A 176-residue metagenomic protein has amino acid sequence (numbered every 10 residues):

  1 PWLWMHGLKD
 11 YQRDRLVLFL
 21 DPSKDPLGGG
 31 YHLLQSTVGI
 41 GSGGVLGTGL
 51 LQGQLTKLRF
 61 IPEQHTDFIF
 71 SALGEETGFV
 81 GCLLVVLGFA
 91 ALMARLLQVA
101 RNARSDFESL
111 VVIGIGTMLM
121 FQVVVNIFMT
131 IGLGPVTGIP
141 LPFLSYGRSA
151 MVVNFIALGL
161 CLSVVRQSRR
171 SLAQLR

Functional and structural regions predicted by a protein language model:
P1-L84, A103-V111: Hydrophobic, glycine- and aromatic-enriched re-entrant/interface helices and adjoining loop segments
M5, V86, M118, L158-S163 (+1 more regions): Hydrophobic alpha-helical segments of integral membrane proteins
F60, A72-E75, I115-L119, G147-A150: Transmembrane helix-bundle signature of multi-pass membrane transporters/permeases
V80-A94, I113, T117, F121-V124 (+2 more regions): Lipid-exposed faces of alpha-helical membrane segments in multi-pass integral membrane proteins
L83-V86, A94-E108, I113, A173-R176: Membrane-proximal intracellular helices of multi-pass ion channels
A90-R101, C161-R169: Structural signal for the C-terminal ends of transmembrane alpha-helices and the immediately following loop
V99-G138, L144: Loop-to-helix entry and N-terminal half of a specific, functionally important transmembrane alpha helix in multi-pass
V124-R176: A juxtamembrane structural motif centered on a specific transmembrane helix
